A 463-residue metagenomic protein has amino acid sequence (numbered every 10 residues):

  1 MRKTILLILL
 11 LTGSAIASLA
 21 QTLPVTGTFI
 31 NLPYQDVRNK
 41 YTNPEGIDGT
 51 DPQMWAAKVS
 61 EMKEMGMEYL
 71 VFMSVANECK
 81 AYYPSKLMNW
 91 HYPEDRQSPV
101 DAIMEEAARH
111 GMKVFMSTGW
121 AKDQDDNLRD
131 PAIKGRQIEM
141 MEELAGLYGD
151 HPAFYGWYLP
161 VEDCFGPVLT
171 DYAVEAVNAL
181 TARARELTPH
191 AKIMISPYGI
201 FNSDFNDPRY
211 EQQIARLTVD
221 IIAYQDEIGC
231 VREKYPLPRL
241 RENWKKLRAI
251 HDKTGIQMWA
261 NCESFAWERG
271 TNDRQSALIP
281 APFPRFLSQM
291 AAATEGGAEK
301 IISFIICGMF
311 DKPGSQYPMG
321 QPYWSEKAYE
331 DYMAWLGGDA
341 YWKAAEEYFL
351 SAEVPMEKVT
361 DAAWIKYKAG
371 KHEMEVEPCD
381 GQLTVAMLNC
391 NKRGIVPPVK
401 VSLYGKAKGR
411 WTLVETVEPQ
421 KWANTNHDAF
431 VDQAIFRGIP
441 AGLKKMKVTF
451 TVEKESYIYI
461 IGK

Functional and structural regions predicted by a protein language model:
Q21-E68, M73-A76, G199: Boundary/entry segment of secreted carbohydrate-active catalytic domains
P52-A121, Y172-I193, L237-E242, K246: Aromatic-lined substrate-binding rim segments of carbohydrate-active enzymes
E94-H110, L128-G156, Q213, A293: An active-site-proximal structural segment forming one wall of the substrate-binding cleft that immediately precedes
F115-N127, P131, Y158-E162, N178-D207 (+3 more regions): Aromatic-lined carbohydrate-recognition surfaces of secreted/lumenal glycan-active proteins
G119-D125, M140-D171, I302: Active-site groove signature of glycoside hydrolases
P152-F165, Y198, D207-P238: Aromatic- and acid-rich polysaccharide-binding/catalytic face of secreted or lumenal carbohydrate-active enzymes
D226-E233, I256-W342: Substrate-binding cleft of secreted/luminal carbohydrate-active enzymes
T360-E415, F430-K463: Aromatic, loop-rich ligand-recognition surfaces of beta-strand-rich domains
